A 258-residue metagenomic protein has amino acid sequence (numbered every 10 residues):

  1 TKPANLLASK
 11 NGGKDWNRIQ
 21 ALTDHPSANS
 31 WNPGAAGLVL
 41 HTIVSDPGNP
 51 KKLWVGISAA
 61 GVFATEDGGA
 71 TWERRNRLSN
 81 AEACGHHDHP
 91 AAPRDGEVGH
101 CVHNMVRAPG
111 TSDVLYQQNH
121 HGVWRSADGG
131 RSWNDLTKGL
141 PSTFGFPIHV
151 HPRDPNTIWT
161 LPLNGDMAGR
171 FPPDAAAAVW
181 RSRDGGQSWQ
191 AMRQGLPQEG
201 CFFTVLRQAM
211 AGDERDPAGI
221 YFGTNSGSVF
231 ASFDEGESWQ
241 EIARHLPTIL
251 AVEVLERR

Functional and structural regions predicted by a protein language model:
T1-R258: Extracellular glycan-interacting surfaces
